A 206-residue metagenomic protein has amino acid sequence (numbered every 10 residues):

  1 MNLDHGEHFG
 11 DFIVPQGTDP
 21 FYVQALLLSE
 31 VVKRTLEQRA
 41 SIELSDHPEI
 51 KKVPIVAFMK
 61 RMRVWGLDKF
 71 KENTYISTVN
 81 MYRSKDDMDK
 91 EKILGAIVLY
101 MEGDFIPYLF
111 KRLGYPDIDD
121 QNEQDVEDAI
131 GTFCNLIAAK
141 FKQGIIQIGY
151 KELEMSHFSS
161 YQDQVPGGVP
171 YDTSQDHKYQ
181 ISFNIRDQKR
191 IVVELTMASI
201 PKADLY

Functional and structural regions predicted by a protein language model:
M1-Y206: N-terminal auxiliary interaction/assembly segments of multi-subunit proteins
